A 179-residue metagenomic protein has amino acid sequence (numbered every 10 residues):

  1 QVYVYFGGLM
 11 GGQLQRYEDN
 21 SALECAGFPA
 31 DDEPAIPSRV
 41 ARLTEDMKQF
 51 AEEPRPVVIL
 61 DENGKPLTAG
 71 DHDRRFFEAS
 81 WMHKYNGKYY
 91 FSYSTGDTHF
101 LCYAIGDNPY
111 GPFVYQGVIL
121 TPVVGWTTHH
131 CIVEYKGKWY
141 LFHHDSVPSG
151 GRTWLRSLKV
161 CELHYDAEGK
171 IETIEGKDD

Functional and structural regions predicted by a protein language model:
Q1-D179: Carbohydrate-active catalytic/glycan-binding domains of CAZyme proteins, especially the secreted or lumenal ectodomains
